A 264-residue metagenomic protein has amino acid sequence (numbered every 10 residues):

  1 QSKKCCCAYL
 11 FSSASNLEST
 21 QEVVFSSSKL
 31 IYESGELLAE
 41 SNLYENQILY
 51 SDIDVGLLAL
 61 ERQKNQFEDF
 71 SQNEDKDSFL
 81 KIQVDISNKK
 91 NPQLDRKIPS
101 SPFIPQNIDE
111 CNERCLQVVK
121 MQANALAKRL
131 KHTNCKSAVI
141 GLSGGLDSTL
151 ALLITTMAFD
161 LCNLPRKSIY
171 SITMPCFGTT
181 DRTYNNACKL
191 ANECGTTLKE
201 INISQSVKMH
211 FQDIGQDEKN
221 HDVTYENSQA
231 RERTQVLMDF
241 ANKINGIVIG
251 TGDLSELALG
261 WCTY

Functional and structural regions predicted by a protein language model:
Q1-L49: CN hydrolase (nitrilase-like) catalytic-core segments centered on the catalytic cysteine and neighboring Lys/Glu
L10-S12, Y32-S34, E40, T133 (+7 more regions): Generic beta-strand/beta-sheet core signal
N16-Q21, E45-I48, L57-A59, L146-L150 (+4 more regions): Flexible loop/turn segments at secondary-structure boundaries
I48-L130: Flexible inter-domain linker/hinge segments
F79-P102, L164, S168-T224, A230 (+1 more regions): A conserved beta-strand->alpha-helix junction
S100-R114, T133-L142, S171-T173, D217-V223: Glycine- and acidic
V118, Q122-N163: A phosphate-binding catalytic loop at a beta-strand-loop-alpha-helix junction that coordinates phosphoryl groups
F159, C194, D217-Y264: Active-site adenylate/phosphate-handling loop in enzymes that bind or generate adenylated species
